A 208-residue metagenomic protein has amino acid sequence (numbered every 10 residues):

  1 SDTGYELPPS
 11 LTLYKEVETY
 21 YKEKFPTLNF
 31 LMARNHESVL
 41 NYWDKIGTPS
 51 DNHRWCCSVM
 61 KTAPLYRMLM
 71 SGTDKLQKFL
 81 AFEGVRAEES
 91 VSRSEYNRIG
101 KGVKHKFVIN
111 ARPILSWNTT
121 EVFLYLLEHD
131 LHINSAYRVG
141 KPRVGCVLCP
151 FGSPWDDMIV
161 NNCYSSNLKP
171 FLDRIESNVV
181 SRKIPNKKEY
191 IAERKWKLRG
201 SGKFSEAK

Functional and structural regions predicted by a protein language model:
S1-H129: ATP-dependent adenylation/nucleotidyltransferase module used to activate substrates
E128-K208: ATP/NTP-dependent adenylation/nucleotidyl-transfer catalytic domains that generate, transfer, or process NMP-activated
